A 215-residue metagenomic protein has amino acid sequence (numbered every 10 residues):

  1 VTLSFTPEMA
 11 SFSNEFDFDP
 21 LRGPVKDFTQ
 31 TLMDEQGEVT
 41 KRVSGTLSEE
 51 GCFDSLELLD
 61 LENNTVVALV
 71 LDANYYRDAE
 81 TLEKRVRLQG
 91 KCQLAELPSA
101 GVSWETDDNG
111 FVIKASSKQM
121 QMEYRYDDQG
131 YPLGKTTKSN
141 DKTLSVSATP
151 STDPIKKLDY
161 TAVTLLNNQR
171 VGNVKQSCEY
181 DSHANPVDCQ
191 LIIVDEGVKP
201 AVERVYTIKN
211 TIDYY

Functional and structural regions predicted by a protein language model:
V1-Y215: Buried hydrophobic residues that stabilize the cores of well-folded domains
